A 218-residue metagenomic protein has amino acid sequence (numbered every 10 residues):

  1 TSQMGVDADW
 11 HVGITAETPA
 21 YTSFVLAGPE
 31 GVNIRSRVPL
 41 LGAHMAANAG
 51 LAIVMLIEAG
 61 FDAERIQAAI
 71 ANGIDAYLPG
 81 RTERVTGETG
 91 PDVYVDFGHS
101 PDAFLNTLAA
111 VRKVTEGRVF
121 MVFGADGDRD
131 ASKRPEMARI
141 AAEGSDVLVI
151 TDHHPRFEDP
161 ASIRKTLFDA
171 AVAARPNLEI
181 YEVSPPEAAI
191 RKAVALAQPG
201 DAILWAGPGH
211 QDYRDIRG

Functional and structural regions predicted by a protein language model:
T1-G5: Short beta-strand elements of ligand-binding domains
A8, A20, G28-G31, R35 (+2 more regions): ATP-dependent carboxylate-amine ligase
E17-S23: A short, compositionally biased
